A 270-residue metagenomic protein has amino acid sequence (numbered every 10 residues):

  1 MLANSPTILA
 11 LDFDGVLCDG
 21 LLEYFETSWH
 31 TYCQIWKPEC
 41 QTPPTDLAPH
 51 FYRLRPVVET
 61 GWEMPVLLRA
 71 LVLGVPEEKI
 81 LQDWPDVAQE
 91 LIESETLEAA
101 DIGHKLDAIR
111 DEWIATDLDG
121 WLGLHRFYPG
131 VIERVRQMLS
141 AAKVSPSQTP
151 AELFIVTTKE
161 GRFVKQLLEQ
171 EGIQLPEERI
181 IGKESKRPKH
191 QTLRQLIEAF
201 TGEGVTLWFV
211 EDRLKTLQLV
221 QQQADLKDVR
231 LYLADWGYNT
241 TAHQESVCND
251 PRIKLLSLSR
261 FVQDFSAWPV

Functional and structural regions predicted by a protein language model:
N4-A10: Extreme N-terminal starter segment of soluble prokaryotic enzymes
V16-A142, P150-L167, E177: Alpha-helical substrate-recognition element adjacent to the catalytic core
E23, T158-E160, E184-P188, D212: Short beta->alpha linker loops
E169-Q174, L196-T201, Q221-D228: Short, surface-exposed basic-aromatic patches at helix termini and helix-loop junctions that form
L175-H190: A short, structured active-site edge motif that brings together acidic residues
I181-G182, R252-D264: Short acidic-hydrophobic, aromatic-tinged amphipathic segments that line or gate anion-handling sites
H190-Q221: Conserved Lys-Pro-Asp/Glu-containing loop-to-beta segment of HAD-superfamily phosphomonoesterases, centered on
F209-K254: Acidic, Mg2+-coordinating phosphoryl-transfer loop and its flanking beta/alpha structural elements, shared across
